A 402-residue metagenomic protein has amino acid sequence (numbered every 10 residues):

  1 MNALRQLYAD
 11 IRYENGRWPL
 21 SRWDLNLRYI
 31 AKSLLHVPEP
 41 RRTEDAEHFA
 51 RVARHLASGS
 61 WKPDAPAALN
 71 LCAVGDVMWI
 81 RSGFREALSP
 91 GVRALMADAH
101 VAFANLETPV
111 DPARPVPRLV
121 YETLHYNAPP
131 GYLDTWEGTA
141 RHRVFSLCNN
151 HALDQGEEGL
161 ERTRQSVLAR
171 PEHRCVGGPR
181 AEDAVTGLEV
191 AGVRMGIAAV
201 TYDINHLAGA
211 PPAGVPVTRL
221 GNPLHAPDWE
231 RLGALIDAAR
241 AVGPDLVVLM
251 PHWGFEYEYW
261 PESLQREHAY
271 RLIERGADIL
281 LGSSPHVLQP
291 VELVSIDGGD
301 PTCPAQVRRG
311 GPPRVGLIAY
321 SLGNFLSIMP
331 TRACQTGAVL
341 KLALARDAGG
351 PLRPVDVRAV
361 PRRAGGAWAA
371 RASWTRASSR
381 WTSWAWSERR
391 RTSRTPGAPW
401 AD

Functional and structural regions predicted by a protein language model:
N2-A68, T302-R309, T331, Q335-D402: A short C-terminal boundary segment appended to hydrolase-like catalytic domains
N2-C148, D154-G156: N-terminal catalytic scaffold of extracellular/periplasmic and nuclease hydrolases that process anionic headgroups
N70-D76, R194-Y202, V248-M250, I318-L322: Active-site-proximal beta-strand elements of phosphoester/diester hydrolases
I80-S82, V110-A113, N150-R164, R180-T186 (+4 more regions): Active-site environment of divalent metal-dependent phosphoester hydrolases
P90, E122-N127, E189-V247, E267: Binuclear metal-dependent hydrolase catalytic cores centered on His/Asp/Glu-rich metal-binding motifs
A99-D111, H142, N149, I236-W260: Short acidic, glycine-rich surface-loop motifs adjacent to enzyme active sites
P112-G138, D245-G276: Active-site-proximal segments of metal-dependent phosphoesterases and phosphodiesterases across multiple
R141-V144, P261-L340: Conserved beta-sheet core of the metallophosphoesterase superfamily
